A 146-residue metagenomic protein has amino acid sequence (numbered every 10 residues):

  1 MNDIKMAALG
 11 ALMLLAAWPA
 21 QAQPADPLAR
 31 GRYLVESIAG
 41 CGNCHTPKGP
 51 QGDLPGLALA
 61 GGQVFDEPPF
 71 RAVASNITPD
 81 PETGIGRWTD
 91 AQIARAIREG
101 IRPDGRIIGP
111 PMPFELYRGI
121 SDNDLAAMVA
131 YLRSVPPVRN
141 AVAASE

Functional and structural regions predicted by a protein language model:
M1-A8: Bacterial N-terminal signal peptides that target proteins for export
L12-Q21: Hydrophobic h-region of N-terminal signal peptides that target proteins for export in Gram-negative bacteria
A20-E36, Q51, T83: Electrostatic cytochrome c docking/interface patches
L28-G42, I120-D122, A144-S145: Sequence context surrounding c-type heme c attachment/ligation sites in exported
G31, I38-K48, I93, M128 (+1 more regions): The canonical Cys-X-X-Cys-His
I38, G84, P111-P113, V142-E146: Interaction-mediating elements
K48-D90, A94, I108-S121: Gly/Gly-Pro-rich "capping" loops immediately C-terminal to redox-active cysteine motifs in periplasmic/lumenal
R87-G105, F114-V142: C-terminal capping alpha-helices of c-type cytochrome domains
